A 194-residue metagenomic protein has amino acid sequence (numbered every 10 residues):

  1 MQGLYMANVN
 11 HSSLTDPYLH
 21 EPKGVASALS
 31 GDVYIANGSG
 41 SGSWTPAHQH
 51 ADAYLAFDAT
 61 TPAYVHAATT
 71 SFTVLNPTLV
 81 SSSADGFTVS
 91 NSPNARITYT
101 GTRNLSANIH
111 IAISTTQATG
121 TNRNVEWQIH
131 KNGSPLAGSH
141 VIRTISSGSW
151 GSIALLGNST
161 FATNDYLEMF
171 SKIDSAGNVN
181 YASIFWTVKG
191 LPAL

Functional and structural regions predicted by a protein language model:
Q2-G3, A7-H50, T119-R123, N132 (+3 more regions): Extracellular repetitive beta-rich solenoid segments
L4-M6, S12, Y54, S81 (+1 more regions): Short linear motifs centered on Gly/Pro in flexible linkers and helix caps
D16, N37, S82-D85, D165-E168: Acidic side chains
D32, R103, T163-D165: Surface-exposed loop/turn positions
W44, I129, S171, T187-G190: Short beta-strand element of the conserved SAM-dependent methyltransferase core
P46-G120, S139, L156, G177-L194: Terminal (often C-terminal
N108-T163, F170-G177: Terminal beta-strand-rich extracellular "head" domains that mediate receptor/glycan or other ligand binding
